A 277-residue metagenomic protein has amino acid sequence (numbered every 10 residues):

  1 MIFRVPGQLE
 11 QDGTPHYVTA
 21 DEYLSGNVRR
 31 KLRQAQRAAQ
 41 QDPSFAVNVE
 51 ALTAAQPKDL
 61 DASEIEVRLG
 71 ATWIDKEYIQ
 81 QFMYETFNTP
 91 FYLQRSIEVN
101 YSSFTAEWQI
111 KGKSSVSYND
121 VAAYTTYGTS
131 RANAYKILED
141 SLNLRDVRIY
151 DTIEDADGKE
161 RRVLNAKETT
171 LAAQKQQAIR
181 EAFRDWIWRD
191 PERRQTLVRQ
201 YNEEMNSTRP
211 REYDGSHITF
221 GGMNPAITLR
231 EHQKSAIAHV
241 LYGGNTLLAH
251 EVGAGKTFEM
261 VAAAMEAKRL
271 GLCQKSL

Functional and structural regions predicted by a protein language model:
M1-M205: Charged, low-complexity intrinsically disordered regions
Q195, E203-L277: ASCE P-loop NTPase motor core, strongest for the SF2 helicase catalytic module
